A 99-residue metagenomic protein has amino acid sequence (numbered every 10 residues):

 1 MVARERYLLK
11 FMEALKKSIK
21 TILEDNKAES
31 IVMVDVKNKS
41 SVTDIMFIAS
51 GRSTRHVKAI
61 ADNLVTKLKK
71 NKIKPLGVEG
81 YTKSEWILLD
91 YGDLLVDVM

Functional and structural regions predicted by a protein language model:
V2-V42, T54-I87: Polybasic/polar functional segments that serve as interface/processing modules
D44-M46: Catalytic metal-binding acidic patch
I48-S50: Short hydrophobic/aromatic beta-strand micro-patches that form the beta-sheet surface supporting nucleotide- or nucleic
R52-S53, L94: Short glycine-rich anion-binding loops that position phosphate/pyrophosphate groups of nucleotides and phosphorylated
L88, G92-M99: C-terminal structural segments of small proteins and small subunits
